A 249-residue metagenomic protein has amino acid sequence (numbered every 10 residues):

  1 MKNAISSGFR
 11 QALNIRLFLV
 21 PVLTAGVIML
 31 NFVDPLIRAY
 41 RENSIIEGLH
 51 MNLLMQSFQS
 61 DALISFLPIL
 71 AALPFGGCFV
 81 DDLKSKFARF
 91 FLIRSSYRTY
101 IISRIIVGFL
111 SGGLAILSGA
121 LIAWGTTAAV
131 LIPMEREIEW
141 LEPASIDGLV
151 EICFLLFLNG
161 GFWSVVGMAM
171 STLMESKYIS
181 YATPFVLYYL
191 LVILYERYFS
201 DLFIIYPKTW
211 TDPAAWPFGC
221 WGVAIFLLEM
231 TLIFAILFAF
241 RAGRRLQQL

Functional and structural regions predicted by a protein language model:
M1-L23: Aromatic- and glycine-rich beta-strand/loop motifs that create alpha-glucan
G8-Q11, L228-L249: Junction motif at the cytosolic side of a transmembrane helix
R16-L19, S96-R98, I102, S176-I179: Membrane-helix interface segments
V20-V27, I179-L191, Y206-P207: Central hydrophobic cores of alpha-helical transmembrane segments in multi-pass integral membrane proteins
I28-G77, I106-L173, W210-E229: Secretory targeting signals
G77-G113: Helix-loop-helix units of permease transmembrane domains in multi-pass membrane transporters, especially ABC
D82-L83, V166, I193: Transmembrane alpha-helices and adjacent helix-loop boundaries
T99-L121, F185-W216: Hydrophobic alpha-helical transmembrane segments of integral membrane proteins
